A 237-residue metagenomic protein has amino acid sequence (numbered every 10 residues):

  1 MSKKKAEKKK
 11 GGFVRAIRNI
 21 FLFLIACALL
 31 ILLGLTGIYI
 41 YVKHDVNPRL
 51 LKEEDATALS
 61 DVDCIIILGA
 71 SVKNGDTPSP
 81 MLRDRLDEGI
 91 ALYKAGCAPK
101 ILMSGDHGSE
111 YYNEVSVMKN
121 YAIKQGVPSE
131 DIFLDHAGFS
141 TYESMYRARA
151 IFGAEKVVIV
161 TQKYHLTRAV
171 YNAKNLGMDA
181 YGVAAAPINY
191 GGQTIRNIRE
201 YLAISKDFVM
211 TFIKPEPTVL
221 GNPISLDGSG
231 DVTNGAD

Functional and structural regions predicted by a protein language model:
M1-K3: N-terminal targeting leaders characterized by basic, low-complexity, disordered sequences that direct proteins
K5-E54: N-terminal type II signal-anchor transmembrane helix that functions as the membrane-insertion/stop-transfer segment
E7-R15, N189, Q193-R196, E200: Coil-to-alpha-helix initiation sites in intrinsically disordered, low-complexity, charged segments
G37-I198: A structural signal for short, hydrophobic/glycine-enriched beta-strand patches
G108-E114, Y181-A184, A203-M210, L226-V232: A general structural signal for short secondary-structure boundary/capping elements
N197-V219: A transmembrane-helix-recognition feature enriched in membrane-embedded lipid enzymes and envelope glyco-/phospholipid
P217-D237: Short linear elements at protein peripheries
